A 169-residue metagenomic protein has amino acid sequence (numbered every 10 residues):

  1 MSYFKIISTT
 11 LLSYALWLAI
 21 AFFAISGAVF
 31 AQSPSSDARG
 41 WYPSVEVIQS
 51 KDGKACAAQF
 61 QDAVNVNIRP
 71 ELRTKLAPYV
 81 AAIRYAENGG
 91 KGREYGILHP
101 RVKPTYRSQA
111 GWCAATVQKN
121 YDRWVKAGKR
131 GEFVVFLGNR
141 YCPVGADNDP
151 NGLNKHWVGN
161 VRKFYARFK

Functional and structural regions predicted by a protein language model:
S2-T74, H99-K169: Non-catalytic cell-wall polysaccharide-engagement segments
R73-K91: Short, functionally critical alpha-helical segments immediately adjacent to catalytic or ligand/cofactor-binding
R93-H99: Acidic/histidine-rich, surface-exposed loop or edge segments in extracytoplasmic proteins
